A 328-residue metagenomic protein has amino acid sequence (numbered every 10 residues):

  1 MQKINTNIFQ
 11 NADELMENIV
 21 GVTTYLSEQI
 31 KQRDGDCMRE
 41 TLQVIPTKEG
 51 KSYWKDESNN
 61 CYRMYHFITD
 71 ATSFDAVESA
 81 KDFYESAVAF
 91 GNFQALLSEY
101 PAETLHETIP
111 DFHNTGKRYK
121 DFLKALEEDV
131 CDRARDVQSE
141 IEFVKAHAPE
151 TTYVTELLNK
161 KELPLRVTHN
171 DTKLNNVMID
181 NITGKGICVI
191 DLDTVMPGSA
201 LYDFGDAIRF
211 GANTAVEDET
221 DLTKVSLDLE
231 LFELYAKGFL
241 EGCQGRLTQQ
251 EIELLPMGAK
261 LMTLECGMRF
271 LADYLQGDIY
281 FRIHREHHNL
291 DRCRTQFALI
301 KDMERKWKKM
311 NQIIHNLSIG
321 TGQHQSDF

Functional and structural regions predicted by a protein language model:
Q2, F9-E14, I68-S86, E99-H169 (+5 more regions): ATP-dependent phospho-/nucleotidyl transfer catalytic cores
K3-K124, G198-A200, G211, V216-V225 (+4 more regions): Conserved ATP-binding subdomain of kinase catalytic cores across diverse folds
K161, N175-V216: Catalytic activation segment of kinase domains across protein kinase-like and atypical kinase folds
E217-V225, G277-H288: Acidic, serine/threonine/proline-rich low-complexity intrinsically disordered regions
A236-H284: C-terminal hydrophobic structural anchor segments that stabilize assembly/packing rather than catalytic chemistry
M303-W307: Long, compositionally biased intrinsically disordered regions
